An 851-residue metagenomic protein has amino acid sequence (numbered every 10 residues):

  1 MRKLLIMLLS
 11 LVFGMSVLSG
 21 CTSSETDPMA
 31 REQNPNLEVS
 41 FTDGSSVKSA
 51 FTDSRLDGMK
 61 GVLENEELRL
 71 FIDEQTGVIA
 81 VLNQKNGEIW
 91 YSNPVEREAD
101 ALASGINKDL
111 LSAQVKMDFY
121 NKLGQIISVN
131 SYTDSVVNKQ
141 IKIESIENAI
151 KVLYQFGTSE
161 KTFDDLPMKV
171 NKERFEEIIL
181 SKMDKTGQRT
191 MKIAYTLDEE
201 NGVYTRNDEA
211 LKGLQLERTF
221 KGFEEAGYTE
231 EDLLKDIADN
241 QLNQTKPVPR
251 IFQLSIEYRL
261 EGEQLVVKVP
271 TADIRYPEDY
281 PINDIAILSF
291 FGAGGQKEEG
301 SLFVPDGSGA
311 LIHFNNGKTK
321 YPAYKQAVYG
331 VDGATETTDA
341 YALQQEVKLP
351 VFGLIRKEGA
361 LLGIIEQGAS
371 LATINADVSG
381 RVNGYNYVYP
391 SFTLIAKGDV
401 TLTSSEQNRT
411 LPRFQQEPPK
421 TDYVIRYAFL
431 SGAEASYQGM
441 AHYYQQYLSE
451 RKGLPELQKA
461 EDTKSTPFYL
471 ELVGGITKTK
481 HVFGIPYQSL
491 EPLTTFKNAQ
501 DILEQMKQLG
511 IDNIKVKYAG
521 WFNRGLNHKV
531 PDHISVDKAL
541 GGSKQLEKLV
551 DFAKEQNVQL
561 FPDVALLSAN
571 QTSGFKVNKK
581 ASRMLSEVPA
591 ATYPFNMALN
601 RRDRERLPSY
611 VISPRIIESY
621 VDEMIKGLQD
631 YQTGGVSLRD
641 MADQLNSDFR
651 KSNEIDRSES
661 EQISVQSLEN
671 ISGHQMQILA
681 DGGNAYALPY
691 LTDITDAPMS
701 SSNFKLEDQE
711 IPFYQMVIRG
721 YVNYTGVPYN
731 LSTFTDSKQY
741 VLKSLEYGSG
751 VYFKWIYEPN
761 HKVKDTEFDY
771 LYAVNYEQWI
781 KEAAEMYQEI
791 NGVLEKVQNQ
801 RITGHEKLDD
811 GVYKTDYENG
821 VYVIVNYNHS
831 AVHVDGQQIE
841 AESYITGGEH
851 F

Functional and structural regions predicted by a protein language model:
R2-S24: Sec-dependent N-terminal signal peptides of Gram-positive bacterial secreted proteins and lipoproteins
C21-L457, N828, A841: N-terminal accessory beta-strand-rich subdomains and adjacent acidic, glycine-rich linkers that precede catalytic cores
E67, V269, M506, A553 (+2 more regions): Conserved, mostly hydrophobic/aromatic
R69, V266, D512-K517, N557-F561 (+4 more regions): Beta-sheet entry/capping signal
I72, G77-Q84, R356-V388, T393-I395 (+4 more regions): Active-site-proximal substrate-binding groove within the catalytic cores of carbohydrate-active enzymes
F156-T158, L260-G262, T271-D273, S289-F291 (+5 more regions): Short, flexible loop/turn elements at secondary-structure junctions
A441-R451, T495-Q505, I612-V636: An active-site-proximal structural segment forming one wall of the substrate-binding cleft that immediately precedes
T463-D551, E555-S619, D643, S647 (+1 more regions): Aromatic-lined carbohydrate-binding/catalytic grooves of carbohydrate-active enzymes
